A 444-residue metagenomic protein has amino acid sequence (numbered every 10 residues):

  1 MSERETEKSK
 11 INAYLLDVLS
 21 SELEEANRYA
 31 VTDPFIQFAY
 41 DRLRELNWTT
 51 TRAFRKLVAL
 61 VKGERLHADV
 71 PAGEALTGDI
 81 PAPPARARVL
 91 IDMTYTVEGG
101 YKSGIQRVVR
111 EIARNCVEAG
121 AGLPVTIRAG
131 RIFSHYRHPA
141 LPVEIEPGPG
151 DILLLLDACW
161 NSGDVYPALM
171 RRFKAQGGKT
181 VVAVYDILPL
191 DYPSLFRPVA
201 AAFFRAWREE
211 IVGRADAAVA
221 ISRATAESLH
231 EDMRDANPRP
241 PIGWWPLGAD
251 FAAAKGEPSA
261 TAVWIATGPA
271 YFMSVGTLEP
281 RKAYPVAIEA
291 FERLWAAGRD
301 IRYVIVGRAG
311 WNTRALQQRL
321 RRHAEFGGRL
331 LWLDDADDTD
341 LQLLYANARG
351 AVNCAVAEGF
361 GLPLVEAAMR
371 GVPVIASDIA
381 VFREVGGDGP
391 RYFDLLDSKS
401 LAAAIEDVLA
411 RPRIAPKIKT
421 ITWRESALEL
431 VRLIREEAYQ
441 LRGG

Functional and structural regions predicted by a protein language model:
S2-G444: Carbohydrate transferase catalytic cores enriched for Leloir-type hexosyltransferases
